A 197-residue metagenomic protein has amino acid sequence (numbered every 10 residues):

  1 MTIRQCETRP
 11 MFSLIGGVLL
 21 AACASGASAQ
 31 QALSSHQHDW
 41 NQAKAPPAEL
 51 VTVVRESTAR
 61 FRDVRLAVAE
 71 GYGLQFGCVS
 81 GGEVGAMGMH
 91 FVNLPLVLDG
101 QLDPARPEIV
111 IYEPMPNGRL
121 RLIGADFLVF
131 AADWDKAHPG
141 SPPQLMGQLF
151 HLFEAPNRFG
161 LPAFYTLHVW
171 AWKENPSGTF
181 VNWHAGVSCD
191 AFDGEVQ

Functional and structural regions predicted by a protein language model:
M1-R9: N-terminal secretory signal peptides that target proteins for export/translocation
T8-R9, S13-L14, K44, A48: Low-complexity, intrinsically disordered regions enriched in charged/polar residues
S13-C23: Bacterial N-terminal signal peptides
S25-A29: Sec/Tat signal peptide C-region and signal peptidase I cleavage site
Q30-Q197: Primary mode marks residue(s) on the alpha4-beta5-alpha5 output face of response regulator receiver
